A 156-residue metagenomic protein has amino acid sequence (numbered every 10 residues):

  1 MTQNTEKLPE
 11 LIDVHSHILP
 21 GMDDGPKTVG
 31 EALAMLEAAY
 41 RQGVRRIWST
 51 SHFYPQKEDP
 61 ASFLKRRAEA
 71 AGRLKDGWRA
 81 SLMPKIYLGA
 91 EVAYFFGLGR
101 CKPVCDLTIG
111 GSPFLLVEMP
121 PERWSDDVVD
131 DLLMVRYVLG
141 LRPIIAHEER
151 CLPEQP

Functional and structural regions predicted by a protein language model:
M1-L82: An N-terminally biased module of ancient metal coordination in phosphate/nucleic-acid-related enzymes
E58-P156: Extended substrate/RNA-proximal surfaces in nucleic-acid metabolism proteins
